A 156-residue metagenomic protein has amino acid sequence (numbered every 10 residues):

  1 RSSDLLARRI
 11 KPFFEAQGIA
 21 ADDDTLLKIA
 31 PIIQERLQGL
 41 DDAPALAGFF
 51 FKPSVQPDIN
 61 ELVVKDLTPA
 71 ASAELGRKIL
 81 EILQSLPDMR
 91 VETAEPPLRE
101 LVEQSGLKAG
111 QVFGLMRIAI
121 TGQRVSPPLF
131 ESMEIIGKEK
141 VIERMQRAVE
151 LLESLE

Functional and structural regions predicted by a protein language model:
R1-E156: Conserved nucleotide- and phosphate/pyrophosphate-binding catalytic cores in adenylate/nucleotidyl-handling enzymes
